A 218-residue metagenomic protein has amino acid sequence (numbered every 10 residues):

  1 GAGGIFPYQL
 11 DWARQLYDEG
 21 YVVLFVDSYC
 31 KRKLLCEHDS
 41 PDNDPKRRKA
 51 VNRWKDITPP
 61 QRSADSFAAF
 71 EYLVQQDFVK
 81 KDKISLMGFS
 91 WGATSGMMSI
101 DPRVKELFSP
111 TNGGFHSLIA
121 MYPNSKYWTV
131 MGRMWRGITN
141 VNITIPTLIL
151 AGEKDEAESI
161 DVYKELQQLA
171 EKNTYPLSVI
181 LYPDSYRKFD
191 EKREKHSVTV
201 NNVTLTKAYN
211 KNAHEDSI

Functional and structural regions predicted by a protein language model:
G1-F78, E191-N210: Serine-hydrolase catalytic machinery in alpha/beta-hydrolase-like enzymes
G1-G4, S90, P123, G152-E153: Glycine-rich His-Gly loop
E19, D56-I143: Primarily recognizes the serine-hydrolase "nucleophile elbow" in alpha/beta-hydrolase and SGNH/GDSL folds
D27, M87-F89, I119-Y122, L150 (+1 more regions): Alpha/beta-hydrolase-fold catalytic nucleophile elbow
R32-E37, N124-M131, A157, K188-D190: A short beta-to-alpha transition loop/helix N-cap that caps and shapes the active-site region
I143, I149-A151: Short beta-strand/loop motif that positions the catalytic acidic residue of the alpha/beta-hydrolase fold
E156-Y163: Conserved alpha/beta-hydrolase "acid-adjacent" motif
T174-I218: C-terminal catalytic histidine-bearing segment of alpha/beta-hydrolase fold enzymes
